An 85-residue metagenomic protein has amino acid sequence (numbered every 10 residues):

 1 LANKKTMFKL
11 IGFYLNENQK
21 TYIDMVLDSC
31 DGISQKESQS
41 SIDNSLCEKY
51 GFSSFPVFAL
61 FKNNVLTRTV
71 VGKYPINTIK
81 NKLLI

Functional and structural regions predicted by a protein language model:
L1-D31: Local sequence-structure signature of Cys/Sec-based thiol-disulfide redox active-site neighborhoods
T6, S53, V65: Structured loop/turn residues at beta-strand edges in well-structured enzyme cores
N16, D43, I76-N77: Alpha-helix N-cap/helix-start and coil->helix boundary motif
Q39-S41: Conserved acidic residues
L46-C47: Short conserved loop adjoining the S-adenosyl-L-methionine
Y50-A59: Structural micro-motif
K62-I85: Non-catalytic, surface beta->alpha helical segment in thiol-disulfide oxidoreductase systems
